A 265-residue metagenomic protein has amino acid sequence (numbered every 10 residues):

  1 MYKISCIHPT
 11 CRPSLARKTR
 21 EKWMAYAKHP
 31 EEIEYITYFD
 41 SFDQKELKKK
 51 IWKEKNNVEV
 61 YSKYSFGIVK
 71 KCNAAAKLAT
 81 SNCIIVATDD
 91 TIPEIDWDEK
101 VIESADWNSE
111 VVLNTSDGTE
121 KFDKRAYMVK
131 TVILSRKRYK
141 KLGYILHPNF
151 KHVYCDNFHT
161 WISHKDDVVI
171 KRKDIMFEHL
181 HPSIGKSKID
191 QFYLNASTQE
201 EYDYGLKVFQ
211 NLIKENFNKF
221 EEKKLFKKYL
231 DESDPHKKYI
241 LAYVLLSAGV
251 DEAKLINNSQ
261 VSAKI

Functional and structural regions predicted by a protein language model:
E21-E32: Short, acidic, metal-binding catalytic loop of nucleotide-sugar glycosyltransferases
E31-D43, Y61-S62: Short beta-strand/loop segment that forms part of the nucleotide-sugar
S62-A79: Glycine-rich, basic loop-to-helix element that forms the pyrophosphate-binding segment of sugar-nucleotide handling
S81-I92: Short beta-strand-to-loop acidic/aromatic patch adjacent to the donor-nucleotide binding site
D96-V112: Conserved donor-nucleotide/metal-binding helix-loop-beta segment in metal-dependent transferases, i.e., the alpha-helix
V111-K130: Short beta-strand-to-loop element that shapes/binds the nucleotide-sugar donor at the catalytic cleft/hinge
R136-V153, W161-R172: Aromatic-glycine-rich donor-binding/catalytic loop that engages nucleotide-sugar donors across glycosyltransferases
N157-I265: C-terminal catalytic/acceptor-binding lobe
